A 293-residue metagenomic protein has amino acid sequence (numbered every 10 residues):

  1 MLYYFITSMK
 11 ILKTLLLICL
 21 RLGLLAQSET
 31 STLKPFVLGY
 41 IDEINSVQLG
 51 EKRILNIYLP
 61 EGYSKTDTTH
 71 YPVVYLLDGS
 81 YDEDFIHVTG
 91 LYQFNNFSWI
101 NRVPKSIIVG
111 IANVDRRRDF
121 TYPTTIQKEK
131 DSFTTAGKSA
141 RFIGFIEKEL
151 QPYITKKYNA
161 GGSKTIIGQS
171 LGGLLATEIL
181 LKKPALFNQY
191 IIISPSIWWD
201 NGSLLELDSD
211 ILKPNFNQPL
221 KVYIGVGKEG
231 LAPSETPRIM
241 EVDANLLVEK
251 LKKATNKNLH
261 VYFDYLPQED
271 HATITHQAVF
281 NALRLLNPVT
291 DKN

Functional and structural regions predicted by a protein language model:
M1-T32: Bacterial Sec-dependent N-terminal signal peptides
S28-N293: Non-catalytic cap/lid and distal C-terminal segments of serine-dependent acyl enzymes
